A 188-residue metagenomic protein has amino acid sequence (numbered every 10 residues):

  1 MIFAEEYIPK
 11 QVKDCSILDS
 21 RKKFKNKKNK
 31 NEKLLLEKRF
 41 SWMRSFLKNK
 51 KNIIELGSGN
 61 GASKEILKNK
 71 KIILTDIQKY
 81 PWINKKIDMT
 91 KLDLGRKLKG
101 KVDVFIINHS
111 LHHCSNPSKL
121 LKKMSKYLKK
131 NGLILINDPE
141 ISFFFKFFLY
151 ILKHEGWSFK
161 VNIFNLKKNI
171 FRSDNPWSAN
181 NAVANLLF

Functional and structural regions predicted by a protein language model:
M1-F24: N-terminal, positively charged/glycine-rich alpha-helical extensions of SAM-dependent methyltransferases
K30-K51: Conserved alpha-helix/loop element of class I SAM-dependent methyltransferases that forms part of the SAM/SAH-binding
I54-L94: Class I SAM-dependent methyltransferase SAM/SAH-binding core
I106: A conserved beta-strand element that flanks and buttresses the S-adenosyl-L-methionine
H109-S110: Short catalytic micro-motifs in class I SAM-dependent methyltransferases
S118-L133: A short glycine-rich, Lys/Arg-flanked "PGG" loop and its adjoining helix->strand segment in the class I
L135-L166: Conserved class I S-adenosyl-L-methionine
A179-F188: Short alpha-helix
